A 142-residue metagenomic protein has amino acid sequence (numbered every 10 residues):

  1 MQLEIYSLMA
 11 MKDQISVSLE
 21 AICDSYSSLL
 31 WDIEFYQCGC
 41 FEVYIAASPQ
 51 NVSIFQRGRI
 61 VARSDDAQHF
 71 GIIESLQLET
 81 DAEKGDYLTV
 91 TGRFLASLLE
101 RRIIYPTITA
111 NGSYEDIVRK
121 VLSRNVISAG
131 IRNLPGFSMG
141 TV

Functional and structural regions predicted by a protein language model:
M1-I54, L88-L99, D116: Juxtamembrane "anchor/assembly" segments of surface/extracellular structural proteins
Y6-A10, R63-L76, E100-I117: Short charge-dense sequence patches
S25, F35-Q37, V61, E79-A82 (+2 more regions): A generic structural micro-environment signature that highlights single residues at secondary-structure boundaries
Y26, Q37-C40, Q56, H69 (+4 more regions): Intrinsically disordered, low-complexity segments enriched in small/polar residues
N51-S53, F70-I72, D81-E83, L98-R101: Short active-site-adjacent helix-start/loop capping segments
N51-S64: Short coil-to-beta transition motif at edge beta-strands of beta-rich domains
V61-R93: Short beta-strand and beta-hairpin "edge-sheet" elements
A82, Y87, T91-V142: Charged- and aromatic-enriched interaction segments used to assemble and dock large macromolecular complexes
